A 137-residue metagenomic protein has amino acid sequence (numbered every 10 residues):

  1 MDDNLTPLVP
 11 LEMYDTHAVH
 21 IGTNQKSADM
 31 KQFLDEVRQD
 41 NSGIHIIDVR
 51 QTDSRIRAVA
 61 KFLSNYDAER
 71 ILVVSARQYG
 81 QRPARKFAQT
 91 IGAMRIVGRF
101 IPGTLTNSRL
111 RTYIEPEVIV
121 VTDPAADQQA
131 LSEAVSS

Functional and structural regions predicted by a protein language model:
M1-S137: Ribosome large-subunit tunnel/peptidyl-transferase-proximal elements
